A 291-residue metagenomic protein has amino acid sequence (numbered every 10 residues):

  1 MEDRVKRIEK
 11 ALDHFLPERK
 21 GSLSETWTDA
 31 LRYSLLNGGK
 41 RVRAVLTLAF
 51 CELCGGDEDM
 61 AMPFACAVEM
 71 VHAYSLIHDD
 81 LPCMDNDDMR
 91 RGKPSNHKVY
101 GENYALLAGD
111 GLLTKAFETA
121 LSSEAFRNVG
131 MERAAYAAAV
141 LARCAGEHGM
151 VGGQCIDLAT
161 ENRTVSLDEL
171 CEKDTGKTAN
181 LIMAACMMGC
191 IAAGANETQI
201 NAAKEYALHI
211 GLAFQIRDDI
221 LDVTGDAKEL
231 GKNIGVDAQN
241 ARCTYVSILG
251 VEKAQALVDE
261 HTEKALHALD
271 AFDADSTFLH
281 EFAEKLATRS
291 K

Functional and structural regions predicted by a protein language model:
M1-P17: N-terminal amphipathic/basic leader segments beginning at the initiator methionine
P17-L269, T277-A287: Mg2+-dependent prenyl diphosphate-binding active-site environment of isoprenoid biosynthetic enzymes
F272: Short arginine-rich
